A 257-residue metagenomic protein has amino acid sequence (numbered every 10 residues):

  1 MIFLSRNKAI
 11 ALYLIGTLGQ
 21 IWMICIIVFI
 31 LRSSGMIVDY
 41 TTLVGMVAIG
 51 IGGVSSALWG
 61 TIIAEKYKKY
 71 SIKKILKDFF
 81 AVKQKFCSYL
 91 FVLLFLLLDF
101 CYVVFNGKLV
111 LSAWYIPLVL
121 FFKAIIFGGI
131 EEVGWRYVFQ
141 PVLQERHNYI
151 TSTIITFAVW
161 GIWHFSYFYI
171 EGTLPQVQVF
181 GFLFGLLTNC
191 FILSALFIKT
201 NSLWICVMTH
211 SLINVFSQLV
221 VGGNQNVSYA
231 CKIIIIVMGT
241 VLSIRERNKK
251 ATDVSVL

Functional and structural regions predicted by a protein language model:
I2-G19, T41-I49, Y67-F100, W114 (+1 more regions): Interfacial transmembrane-helix boundary/kink motif in multi-pass membrane proteins
L12-E65, W114, L118-V119, S228-V237: Alpha-helical transmembrane segments in multi-pass membrane proteins
L18, L93, F121, I125 (+7 more regions): Residue-level signature of the transmembrane alpha-helical core of multi-pass small-molecule transporters
L18-I26, L96-V104, F157-Y167, S211-L219: Aromatic-anchored segments of alpha-helical transmembrane domains
C25, Q178-I235: Functionally important transmembrane alpha-helices
E65-Y70, S243-L257: Membrane-interface capping segments at transmembrane-helix boundaries
L109-F121, E171-F184: Juxtamembrane helix-entry segments on the extracytoplasmic side of multipass membrane proteins
I130-F157, I198-S202: Membrane-interface helix/loop boundary segments of multi-pass membrane proteins
